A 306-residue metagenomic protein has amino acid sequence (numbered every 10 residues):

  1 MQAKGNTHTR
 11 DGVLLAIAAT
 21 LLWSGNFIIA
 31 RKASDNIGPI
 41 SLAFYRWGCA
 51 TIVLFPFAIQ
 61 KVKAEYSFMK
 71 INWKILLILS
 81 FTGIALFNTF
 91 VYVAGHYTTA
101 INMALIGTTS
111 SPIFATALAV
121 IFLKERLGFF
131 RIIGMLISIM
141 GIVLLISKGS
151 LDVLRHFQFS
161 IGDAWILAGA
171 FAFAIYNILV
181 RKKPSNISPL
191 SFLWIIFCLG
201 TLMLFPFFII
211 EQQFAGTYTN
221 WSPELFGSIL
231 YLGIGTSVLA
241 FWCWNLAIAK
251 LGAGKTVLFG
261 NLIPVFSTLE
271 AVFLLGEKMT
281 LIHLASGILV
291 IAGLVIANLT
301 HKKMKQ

Functional and structural regions predicted by a protein language model:
M1-F44, R155-K182, L202, Q306: Glycine-/small-residue-enriched transmembrane alpha-helix faces in small-molecule transporters and effluxers
H8-G12, N36-I40, F44, F68-K74 (+3 more regions): Juxtamembrane helix-entry segments on the extracytoplasmic side of multipass membrane proteins
L22, N26-F27, F55-T108, L144 (+1 more regions): Specific transmembrane alpha-helical segments of multi-pass solute transporters/efflux pumps, especially DMT/EamA
S24, I28, F81-A85, T89 (+8 more regions): Hydrophobic/small/kink-forming positions within alpha-helical transmembrane segments of polytopic membrane proteins
I28, L54, A115-A117, I121 (+2 more regions): Transmembrane alpha-helical segments that form core, pore/gating elements of small-molecule transporters/exporters
A33, L42, R46, A94 (+8 more regions): Hydrophobic/aromatic residues within transmembrane alpha-helices of multi-pass small-molecule transporters
S41-I52, V91-R126, R131, A253-V272: Specific alpha-helical transmembrane segments that line the substrate/conduction pathway and gating interfaces
L54, F130-G149, N261, E270 (+1 more regions): Hydrophobic transmembrane alpha-helices of multi-pass small-molecule transport proteins
